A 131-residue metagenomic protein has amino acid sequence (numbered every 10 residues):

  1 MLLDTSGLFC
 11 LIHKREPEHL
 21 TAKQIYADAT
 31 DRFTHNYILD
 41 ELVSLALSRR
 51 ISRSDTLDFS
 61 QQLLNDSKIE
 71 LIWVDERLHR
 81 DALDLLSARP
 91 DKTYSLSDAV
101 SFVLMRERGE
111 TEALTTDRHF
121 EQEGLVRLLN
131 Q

Functional and structural regions predicted by a protein language model:
M1-T34, S48-S60, Q131: Short, well-structured N-terminal submotif of metal-dependent ribonuclease cores
L8-F9, L39, F120-E121: A generic structural signal for short hydrophobic patches within well-formed alpha-helices
N36-Y37, D98, D117-R118: Short secondary-structure boundary segments
R49, L64-S67, R77: Ribonuclease/tRNase effector modules and their secretory precursors
E70-T111: Active-site neighborhoods of divalent-metal-dependent phosphate/nucleic-acid chemistry enzymes
F102-V103, E107-Q131: Acidic, PIN/NYN-like endoribonuclease modules and their adjacent C-terminal/linker elements
